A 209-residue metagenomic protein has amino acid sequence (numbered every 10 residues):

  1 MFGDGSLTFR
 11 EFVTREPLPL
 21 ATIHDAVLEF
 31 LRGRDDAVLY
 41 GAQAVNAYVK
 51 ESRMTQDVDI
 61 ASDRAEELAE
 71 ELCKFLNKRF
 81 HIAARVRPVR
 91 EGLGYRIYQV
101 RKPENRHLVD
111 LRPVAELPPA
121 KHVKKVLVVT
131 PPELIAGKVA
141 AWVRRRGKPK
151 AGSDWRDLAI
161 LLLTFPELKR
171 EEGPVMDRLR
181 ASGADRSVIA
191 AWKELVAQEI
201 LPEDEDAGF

Functional and structural regions predicted by a protein language model:
M1-F209: Compositionally biased terminal segments of proteins
